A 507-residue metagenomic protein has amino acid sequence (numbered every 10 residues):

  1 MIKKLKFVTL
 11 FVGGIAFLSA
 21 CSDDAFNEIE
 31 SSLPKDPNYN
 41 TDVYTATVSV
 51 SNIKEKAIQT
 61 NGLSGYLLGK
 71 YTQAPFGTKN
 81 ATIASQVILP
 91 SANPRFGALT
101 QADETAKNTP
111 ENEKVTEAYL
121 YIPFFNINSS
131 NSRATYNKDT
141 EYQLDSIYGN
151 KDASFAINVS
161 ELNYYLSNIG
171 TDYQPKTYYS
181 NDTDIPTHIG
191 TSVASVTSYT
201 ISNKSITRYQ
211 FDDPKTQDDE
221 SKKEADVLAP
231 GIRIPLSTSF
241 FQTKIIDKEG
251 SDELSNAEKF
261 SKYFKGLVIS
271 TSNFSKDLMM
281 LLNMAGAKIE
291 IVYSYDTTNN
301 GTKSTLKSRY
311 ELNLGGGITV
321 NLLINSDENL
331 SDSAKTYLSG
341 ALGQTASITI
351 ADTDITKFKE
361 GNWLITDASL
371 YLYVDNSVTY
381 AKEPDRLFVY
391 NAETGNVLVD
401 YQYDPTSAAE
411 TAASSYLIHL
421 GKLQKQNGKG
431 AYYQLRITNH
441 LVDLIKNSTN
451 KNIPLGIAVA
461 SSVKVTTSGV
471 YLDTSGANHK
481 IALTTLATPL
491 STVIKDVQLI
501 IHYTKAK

Functional and structural regions predicted by a protein language model:
I2-K507: Secreted, disulfide-rich extracellular signaling modules
